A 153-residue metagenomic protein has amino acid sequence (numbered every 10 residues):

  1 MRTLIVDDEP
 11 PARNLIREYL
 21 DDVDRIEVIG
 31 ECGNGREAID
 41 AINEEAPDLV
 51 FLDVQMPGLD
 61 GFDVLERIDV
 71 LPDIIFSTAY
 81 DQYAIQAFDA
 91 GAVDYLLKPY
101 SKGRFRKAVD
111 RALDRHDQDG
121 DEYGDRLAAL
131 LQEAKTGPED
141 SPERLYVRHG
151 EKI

Functional and structural regions predicted by a protein language model:
M1-R2: Non-catalytic signal-transmission and effector/linker regions of two-component phosphorelay proteins
D7-D8: Acidic di-acidic motifs
A12, D21, P57: The feature encodes the CheY-like receiver
L15-V23, A41: Alpha-helical interaction/dimerization surfaces of two-component signaling modules
I29-R36: Conserved Asp/Asn-Gly motif in the active-site loop of CheY-like receiver
R36-L130: CheY-like receiver
D114-I153: Conserved binding/recognition cores within well-folded domains
